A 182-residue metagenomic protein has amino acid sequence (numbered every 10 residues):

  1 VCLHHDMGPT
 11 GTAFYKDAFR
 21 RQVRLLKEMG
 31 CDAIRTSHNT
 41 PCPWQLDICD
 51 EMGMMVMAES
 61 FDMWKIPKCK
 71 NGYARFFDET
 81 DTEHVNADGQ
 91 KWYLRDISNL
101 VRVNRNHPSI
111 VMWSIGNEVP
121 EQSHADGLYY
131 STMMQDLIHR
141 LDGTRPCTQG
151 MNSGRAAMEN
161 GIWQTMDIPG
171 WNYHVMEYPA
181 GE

Functional and structural regions predicted by a protein language model:
V1-D136, G143, C147-T148: Active-site-adjacent substrate/metal-binding segments within catalytic domains of carbohydrate-active enzymes
Y129-E182: Extracellular glycoside hydrolase catalytic/binding regions
